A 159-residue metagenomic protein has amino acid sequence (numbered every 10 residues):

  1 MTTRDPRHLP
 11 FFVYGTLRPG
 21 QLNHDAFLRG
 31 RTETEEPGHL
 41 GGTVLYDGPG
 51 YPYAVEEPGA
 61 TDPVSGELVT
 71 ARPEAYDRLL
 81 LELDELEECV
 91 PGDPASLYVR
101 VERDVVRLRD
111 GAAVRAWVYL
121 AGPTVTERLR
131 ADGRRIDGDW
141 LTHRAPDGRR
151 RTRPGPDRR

Functional and structural regions predicted by a protein language model:
T2-R159: Glycine-aromatic micro-motifs
